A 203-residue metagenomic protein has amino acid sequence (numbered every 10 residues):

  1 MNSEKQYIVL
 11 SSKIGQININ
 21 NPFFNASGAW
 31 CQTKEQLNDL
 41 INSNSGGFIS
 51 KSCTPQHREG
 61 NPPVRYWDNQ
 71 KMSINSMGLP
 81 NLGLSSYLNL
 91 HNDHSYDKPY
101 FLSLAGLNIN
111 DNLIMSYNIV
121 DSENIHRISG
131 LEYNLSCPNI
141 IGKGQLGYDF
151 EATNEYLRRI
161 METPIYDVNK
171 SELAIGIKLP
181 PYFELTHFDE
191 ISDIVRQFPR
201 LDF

Functional and structural regions predicted by a protein language model:
M1-N110: N-terminal capping/small domains of soluble enzymes
L113-F203: Alpha/beta enzyme core
